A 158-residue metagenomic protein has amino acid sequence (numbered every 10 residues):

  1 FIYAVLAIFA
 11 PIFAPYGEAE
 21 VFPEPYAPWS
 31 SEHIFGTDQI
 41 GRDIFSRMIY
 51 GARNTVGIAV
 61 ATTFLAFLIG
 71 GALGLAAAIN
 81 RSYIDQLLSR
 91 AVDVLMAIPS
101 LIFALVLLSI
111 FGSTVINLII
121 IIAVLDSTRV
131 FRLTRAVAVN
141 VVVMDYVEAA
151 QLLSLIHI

Functional and structural regions predicted by a protein language model:
F1, E20-I40: Membrane-topology segments of multi-pass transport proteins
F1-A19, A91: N-terminal signal-anchor/first transmembrane alpha helix
I2-F9, A61, L65, I69 (+3 more regions): Lipid-exposed faces of alpha-helical membrane segments in multi-pass integral membrane proteins
I34, D38, G70, A78-I79 (+3 more regions): Generic hydrophobic transmembrane alpha-helix motif, especially the helices
I44-A76: Transmembrane alpha-helix signature in integral membrane proteins
R47, Y146-L153: Helix-loop-helix units of permease transmembrane domains in multi-pass membrane transporters, especially ABC
I156-I158: Conserved small/polar residues in nucleotide/adenosyl-binding loops
